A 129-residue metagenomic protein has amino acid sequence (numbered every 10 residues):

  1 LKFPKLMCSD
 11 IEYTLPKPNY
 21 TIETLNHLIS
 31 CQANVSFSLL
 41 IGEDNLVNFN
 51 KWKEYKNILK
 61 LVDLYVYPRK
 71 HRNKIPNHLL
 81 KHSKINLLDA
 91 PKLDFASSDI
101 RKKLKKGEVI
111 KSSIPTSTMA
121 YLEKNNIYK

Functional and structural regions predicted by a protein language model:
L1-K129: Nucleotidyltransferase catalytic core that binds NTPs
